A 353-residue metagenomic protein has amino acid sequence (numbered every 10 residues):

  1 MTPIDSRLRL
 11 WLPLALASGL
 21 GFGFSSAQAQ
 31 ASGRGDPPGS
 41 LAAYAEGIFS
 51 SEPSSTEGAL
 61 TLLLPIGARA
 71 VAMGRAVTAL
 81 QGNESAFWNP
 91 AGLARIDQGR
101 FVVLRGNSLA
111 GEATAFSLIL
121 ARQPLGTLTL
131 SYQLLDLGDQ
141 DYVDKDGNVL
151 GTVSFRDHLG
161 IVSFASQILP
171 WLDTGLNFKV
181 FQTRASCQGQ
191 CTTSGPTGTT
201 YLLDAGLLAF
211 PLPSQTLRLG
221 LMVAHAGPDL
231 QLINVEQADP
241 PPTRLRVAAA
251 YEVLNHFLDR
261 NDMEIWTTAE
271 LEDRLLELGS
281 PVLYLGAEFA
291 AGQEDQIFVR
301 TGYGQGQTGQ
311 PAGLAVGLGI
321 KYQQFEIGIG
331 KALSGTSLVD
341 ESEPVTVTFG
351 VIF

Functional and structural regions predicted by a protein language model:
T2-P13: Bacterial N-terminal signal peptides that target proteins for export
W11-G23: Bacterial N-terminal signal peptides
L20, V103-S108, V149-S154: Short secondary-structure transition/capping motifs
G23, A27-A31: Boundary at the C-terminal end of the N-terminal hydrophobic targeting segment
Q30-V71, A113, S117, R122-F353: Outer-membrane beta-barrel porins/channels
R75-V77, G99-L109: Short strand-turn segments of transmembrane beta-barrel domains in outer membranes, especially the first one or two
E84-L93: N-terminal periplasmic accessory domains that precede and gate Gram-negative outer-membrane beta-barrel machines
